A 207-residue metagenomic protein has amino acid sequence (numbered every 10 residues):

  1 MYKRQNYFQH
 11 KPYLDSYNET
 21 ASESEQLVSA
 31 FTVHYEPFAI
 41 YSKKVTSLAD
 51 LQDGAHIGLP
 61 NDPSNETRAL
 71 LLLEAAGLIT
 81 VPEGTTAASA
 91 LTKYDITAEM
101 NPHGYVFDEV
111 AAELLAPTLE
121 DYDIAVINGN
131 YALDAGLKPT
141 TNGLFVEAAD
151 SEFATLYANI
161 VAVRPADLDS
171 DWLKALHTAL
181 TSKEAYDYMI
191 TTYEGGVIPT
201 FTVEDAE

Functional and structural regions predicted by a protein language model:
M1-Q5: Conserved small/polar residues in nucleotide/adenosyl-binding loops
Y7-Q9, I127: Short beta-strand and adjacent tight-turn residues that come in two discontinuous sequence segments and form the edges
S16-A30, V45, D121, V126 (+1 more regions): Ligand-binding "clamshell"
S24-V28, V33-Y35, Q52, L73 (+4 more regions): Extracytoplasmic
Q26-I79, Y186: A conserved helix-loop-strand patch within extracytoplasmic ligand-binding domains of the periplasmic binding
P37-A49, Y157-A175: A bilobed periplasmic-binding-protein/Venus flytrap-type ligand-binding module shared by bacterial periplasmic
T67-E74, A179-F201: Periplasmic-binding protein-like
T86-A116: Short helix-initiation/N-cap motifs at beta->coil->alpha
